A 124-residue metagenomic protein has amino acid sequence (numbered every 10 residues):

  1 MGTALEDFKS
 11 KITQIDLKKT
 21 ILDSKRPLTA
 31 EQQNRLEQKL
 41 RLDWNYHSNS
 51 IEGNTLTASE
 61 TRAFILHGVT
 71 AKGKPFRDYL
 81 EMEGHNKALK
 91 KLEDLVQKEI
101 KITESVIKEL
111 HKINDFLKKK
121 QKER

Functional and structural regions predicted by a protein language model:
M1-R124: FIC/Doc superfamily catalytic core
